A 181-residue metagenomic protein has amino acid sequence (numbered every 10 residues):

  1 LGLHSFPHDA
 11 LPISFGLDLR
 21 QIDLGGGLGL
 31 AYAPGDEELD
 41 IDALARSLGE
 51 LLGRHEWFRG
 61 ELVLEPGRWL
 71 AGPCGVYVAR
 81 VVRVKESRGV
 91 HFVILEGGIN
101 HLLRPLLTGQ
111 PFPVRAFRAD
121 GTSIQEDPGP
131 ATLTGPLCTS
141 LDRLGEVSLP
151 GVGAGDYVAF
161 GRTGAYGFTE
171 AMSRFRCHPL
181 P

Functional and structural regions predicted by a protein language model:
H4-L11: Short, small-residue-biased leader/transition segments that mark boundaries at the very start of proteins
I13-F15: Short aromatic-glycine motifs in intrinsically disordered, low-complexity regions
L17-R20, L39-R46, E50-W57, G145-A159: Acidic/histidine-enriched ion/cofactor-binding microenvironments in catalytic or ligand-binding pockets
I22-G29, P66-W69: Glycine-rich beta-strand-to-loop/alpha-helix junction loops that act as flexible
A33-L39: Short, solvent-exposed loop/turn segments at secondary-structure boundaries
F58-P181: Charged (often Lys/Glu-rich) extended helix/loop segments that serve as interaction or gating elements
